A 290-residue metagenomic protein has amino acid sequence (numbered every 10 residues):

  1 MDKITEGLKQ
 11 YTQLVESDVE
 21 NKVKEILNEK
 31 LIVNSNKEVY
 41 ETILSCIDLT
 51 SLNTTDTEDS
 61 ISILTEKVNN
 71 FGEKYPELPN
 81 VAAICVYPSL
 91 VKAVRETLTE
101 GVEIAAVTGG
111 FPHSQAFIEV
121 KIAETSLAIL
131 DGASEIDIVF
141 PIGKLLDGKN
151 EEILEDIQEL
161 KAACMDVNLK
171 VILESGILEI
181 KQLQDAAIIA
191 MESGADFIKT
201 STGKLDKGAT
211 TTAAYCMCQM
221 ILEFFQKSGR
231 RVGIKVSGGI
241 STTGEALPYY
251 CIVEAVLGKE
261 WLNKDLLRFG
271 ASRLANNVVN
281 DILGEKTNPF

Functional and structural regions predicted by a protein language model:
M1-S45: Charged, compositionally biased N-terminal leader segments and the immediate start of the first structured element
K30-C46, T55-P79, S89-I234, S241-S272 (+1 more regions): Alpha/beta enzyme core
T50: Conserved phosphate/anionic-ligand binding catalytic regions in large, soluble enzymes, centered on
A83-V86: Short, hydrophobic beta-strand segments that form beta-sheet elements in well-ordered domains
